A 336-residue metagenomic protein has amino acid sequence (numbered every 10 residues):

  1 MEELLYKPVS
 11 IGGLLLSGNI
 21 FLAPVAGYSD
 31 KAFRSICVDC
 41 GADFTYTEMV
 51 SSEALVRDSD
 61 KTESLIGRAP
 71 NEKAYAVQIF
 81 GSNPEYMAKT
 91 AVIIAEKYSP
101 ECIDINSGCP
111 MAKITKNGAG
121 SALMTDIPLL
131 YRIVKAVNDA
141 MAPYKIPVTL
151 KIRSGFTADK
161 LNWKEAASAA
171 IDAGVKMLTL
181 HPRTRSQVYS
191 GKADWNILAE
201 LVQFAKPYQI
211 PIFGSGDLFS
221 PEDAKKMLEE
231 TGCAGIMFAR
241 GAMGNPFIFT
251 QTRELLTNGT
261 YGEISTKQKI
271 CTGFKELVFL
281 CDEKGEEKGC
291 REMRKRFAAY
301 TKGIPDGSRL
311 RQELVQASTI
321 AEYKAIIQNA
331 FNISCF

Functional and structural regions predicted by a protein language model:
M1-F336: Flavin-dependent oxidoreductase catalytic cores
